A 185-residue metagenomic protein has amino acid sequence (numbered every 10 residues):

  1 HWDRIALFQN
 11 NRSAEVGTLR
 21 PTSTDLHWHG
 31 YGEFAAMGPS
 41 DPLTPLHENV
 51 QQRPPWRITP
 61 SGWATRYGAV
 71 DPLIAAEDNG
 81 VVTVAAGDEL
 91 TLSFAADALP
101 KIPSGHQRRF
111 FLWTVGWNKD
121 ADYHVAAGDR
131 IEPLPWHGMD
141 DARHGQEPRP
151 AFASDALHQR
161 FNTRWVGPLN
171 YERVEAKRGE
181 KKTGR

Functional and structural regions predicted by a protein language model:
W2-R185: Activation corresponds to long, low-complexity, non-globular regions
